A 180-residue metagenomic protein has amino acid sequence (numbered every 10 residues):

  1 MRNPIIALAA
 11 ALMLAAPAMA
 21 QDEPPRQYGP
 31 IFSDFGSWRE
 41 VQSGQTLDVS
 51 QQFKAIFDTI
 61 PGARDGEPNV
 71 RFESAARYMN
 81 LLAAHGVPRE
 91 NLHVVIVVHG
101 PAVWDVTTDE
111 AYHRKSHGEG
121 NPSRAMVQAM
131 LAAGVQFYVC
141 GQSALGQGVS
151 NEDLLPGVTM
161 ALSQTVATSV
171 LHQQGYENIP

Functional and structural regions predicted by a protein language model:
M1-I6: Bacterial N-terminal signal peptides that target proteins for export
A7-A15: Bacterial N-terminal signal peptides
Q21-F32, T107, H113-P180: A cross-taxonomic marker for long C-terminal extensions/tails that follow the last structured domain
S43-V49, A84: Acidic, glycine/proline-rich low-complexity segments that act as flexible tails and inter-domain linkers
D48-R64, T107-A111: Acidic/histidine-rich, surface-exposed loop or edge segments in extracytoplasmic proteins
P61-R71, R89, G120, A161: Solvent-exposed, acidic/flexible segments
N69-V87: Histidine-anchored nucleotide/phosphate-binding helix
P88-V106: Acidic helix-start/capping segments at beta-turn-to-alpha-helix junctions
